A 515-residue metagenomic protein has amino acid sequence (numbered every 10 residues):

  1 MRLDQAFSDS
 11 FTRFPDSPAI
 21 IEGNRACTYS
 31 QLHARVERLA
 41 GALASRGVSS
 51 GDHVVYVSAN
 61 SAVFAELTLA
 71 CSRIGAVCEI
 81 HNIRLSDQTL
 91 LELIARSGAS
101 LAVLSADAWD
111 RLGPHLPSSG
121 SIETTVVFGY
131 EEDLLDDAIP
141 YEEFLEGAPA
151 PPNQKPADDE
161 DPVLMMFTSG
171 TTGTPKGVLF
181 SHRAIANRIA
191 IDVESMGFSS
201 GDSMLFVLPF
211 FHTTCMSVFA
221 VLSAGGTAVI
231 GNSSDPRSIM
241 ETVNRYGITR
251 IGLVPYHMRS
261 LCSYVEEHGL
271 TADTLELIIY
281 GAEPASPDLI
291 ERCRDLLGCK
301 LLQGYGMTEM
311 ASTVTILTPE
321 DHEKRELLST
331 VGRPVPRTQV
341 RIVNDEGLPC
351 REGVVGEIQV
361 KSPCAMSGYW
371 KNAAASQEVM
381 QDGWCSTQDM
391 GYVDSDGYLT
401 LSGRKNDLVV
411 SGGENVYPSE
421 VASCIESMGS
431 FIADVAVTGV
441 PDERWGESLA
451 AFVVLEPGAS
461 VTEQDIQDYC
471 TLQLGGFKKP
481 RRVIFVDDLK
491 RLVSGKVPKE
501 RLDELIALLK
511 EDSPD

Functional and structural regions predicted by a protein language model:
S8, D16-S61, A65-L69, S86-L91 (+1 more regions): Conserved AMP-binding/adenylate-forming core of the ANL superfamily
T28-S30, V163-N187: Conserved AMP-binding A3 loop
S45-R46, R73-E143: Structural core segment of the AMP-binding/adenylate-forming
L85, L91-E92, L104, V243 (+7 more regions): AMP-binding/adenylate-forming catalytic core of the ANL superfamily
V127, E132, E146-F167, T174 (+1 more regions): Conserved pre-ATP/AMP-binding loop-to-beta segment of ANL
F128, G475-K496: AMP-binding/adenylate-forming catalytic domain of the ANL superfamily
A186-S203, F211-R250, Y264-V265: Conserved AMP-binding/adenylation subdomain of ANL enzymes
S223, I248-L253, C262-R325, Q339: Gly/Ser/Thr-rich phosphate-binding loop
